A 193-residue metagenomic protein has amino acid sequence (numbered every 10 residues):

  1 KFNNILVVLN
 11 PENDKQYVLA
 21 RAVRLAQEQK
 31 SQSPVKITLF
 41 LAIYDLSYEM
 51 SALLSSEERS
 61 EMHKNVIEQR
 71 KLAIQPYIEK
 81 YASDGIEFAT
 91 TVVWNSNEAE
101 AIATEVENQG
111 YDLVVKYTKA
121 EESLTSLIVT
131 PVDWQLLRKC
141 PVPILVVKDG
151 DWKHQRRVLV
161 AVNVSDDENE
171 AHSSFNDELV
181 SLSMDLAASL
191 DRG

Functional and structural regions predicted by a protein language model:
K1, E79-V114: Structural beta-alpha unit
K1-E58, R157-G193: Small/aliphatic-rich secondary-structure junction motif
K1-N4, R24, A103-R157: Gly/Ser-rich helix-loop-strand patches that form or flank binding pockets for ribonucleotide-derived cofactors
P11-D14, W94-E98, A120-E121: Short beta->alpha connector loops
S31-V35, I86, Y111, V142 (+1 more regions): Short glycine/serine/threonine/alanine-rich loop segments
T38-F40, A89-V93, L145: General small-molecule cofactor/ligand-binding pocket signal
E58-L72: A short acidic, glycine-rich active-site loop that binds or catalyzes chemistry on phosphate/adenosine moieties
